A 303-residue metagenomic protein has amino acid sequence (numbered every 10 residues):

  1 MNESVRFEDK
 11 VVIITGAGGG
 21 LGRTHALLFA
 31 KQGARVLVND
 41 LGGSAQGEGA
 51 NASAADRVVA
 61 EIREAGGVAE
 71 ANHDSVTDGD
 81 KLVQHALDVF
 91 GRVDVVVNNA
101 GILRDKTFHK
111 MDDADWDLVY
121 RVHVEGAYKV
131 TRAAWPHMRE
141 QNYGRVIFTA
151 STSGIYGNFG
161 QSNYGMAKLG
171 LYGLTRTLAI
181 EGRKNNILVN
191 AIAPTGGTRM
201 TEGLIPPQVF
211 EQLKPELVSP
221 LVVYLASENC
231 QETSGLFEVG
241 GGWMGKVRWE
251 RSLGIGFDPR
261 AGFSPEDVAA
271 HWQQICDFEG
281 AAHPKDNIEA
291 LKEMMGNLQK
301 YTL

Functional and structural regions predicted by a protein language model:
S4-V38: Canonical Rossmann dinucleotide-binding motif of NAD(H)/NADP(H)-dependent dehydrogenases/reductases, specifically
T24-H25, K31-Q32, Y156, Y172 (+2 more regions): Active-site-adjacent segment of SDR/Rossmann-fold oxidoreductases
V59, R63, A69-H73, T77-G91: Conserved amphipathic alpha-helix within the SDR
I62, T107-F108, D112-D117: Substrate-binding pocket helix/loop in short-chain dehydrogenase/reductase
T131, A167, T175: Active-site helix of classical SDR
S151: Residue(s) in the substrate-gating loop at a strand-loop-helix junction that position the organic substrate next
A191, V209-Y301: C-terminal helical subdomain
